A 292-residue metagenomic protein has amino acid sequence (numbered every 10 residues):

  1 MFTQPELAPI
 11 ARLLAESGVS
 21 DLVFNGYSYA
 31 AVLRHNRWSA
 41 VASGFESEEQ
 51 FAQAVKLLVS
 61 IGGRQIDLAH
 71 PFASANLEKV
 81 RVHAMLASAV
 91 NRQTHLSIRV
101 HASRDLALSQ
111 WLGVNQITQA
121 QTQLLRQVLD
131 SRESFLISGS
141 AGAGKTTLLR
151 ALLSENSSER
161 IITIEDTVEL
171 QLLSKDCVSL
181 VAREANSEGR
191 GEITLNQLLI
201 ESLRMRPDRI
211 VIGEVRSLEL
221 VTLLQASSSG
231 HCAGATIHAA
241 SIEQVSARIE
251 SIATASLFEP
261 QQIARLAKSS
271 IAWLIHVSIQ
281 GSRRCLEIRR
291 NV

Functional and structural regions predicted by a protein language model:
M1-D21, G62-A69: Phosphate-interacting basic helix/loop segments used at nucleotide- and nucleic-acid interfaces
W38-S131: P-loop NTP-binding catalytic core
F135, A151-S269, H276-I279: Switch/coupling sub-region of P-loop NTPases
I137-G139: Hydrophobic anchor at the beta1->P-loop junction of P-loop NTPases
G142: Walker A (P-loop) phosphate-binding loop of P-loop NTPases
K145: Conserved lysine of the Walker
L148: Hydrophobic positions on the alpha1 helix immediately C-terminal to the Walker A/P-loop
K268-V292: Conserved P-loop NTPase
